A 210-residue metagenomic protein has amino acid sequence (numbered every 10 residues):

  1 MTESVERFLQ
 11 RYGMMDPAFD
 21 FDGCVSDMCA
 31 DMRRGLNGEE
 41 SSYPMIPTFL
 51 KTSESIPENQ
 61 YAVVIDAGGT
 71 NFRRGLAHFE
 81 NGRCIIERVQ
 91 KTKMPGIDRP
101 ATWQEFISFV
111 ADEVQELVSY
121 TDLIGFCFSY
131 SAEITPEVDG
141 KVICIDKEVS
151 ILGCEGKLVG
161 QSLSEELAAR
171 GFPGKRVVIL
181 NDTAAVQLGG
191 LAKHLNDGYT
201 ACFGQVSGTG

Functional and structural regions predicted by a protein language model:
M1-V63: N-terminal charged helix/coil linker that caps or initiates catalytic domains
T48-E87, I134, G204-G210: Gly/Thr-rich phosphate-binding beta-strand-loop-beta motif of the actin/hexokinase/Hsp70
Q60-D66, L123-C127, R176-V178, T200-V206: Short glycine-aspartate micro-motif
A67-G68, V89-P95, F126-S131: Short loop/turn segments at strand-loop or loop-helix junctions that form parts of catalytic or ligand-binding pockets
R73, H78-R83, R88-I97, S108-L117: Extended mixed-charge, aromatic/glycine-enriched low-complexity segments
K91-S108, A132-A201: Glycine-rich phosphate-binding loop and adjoining helix at the ATP-binding site of ATP-dependent phosphoryl-transfer
V110-L123, L167-G171: Phosphate/pyrophosphate-binding loops at sites that engage ATP/ADP/AMP, CoA/4′-phosphopantetheine, polyphosphate
